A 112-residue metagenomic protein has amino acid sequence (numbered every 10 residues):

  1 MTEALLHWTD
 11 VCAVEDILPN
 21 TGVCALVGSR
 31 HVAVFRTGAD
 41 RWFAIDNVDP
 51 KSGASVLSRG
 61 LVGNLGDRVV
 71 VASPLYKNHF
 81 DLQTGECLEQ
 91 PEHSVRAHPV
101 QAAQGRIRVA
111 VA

Functional and structural regions predicted by a protein language model:
M1-L6: Short, low-complexity, intrinsically disordered N-terminal peptides in bacterial proteins
H7-V14: Short amphipathic
I17-T21: Solvent-exposed, conformationally flexible loop/turn segments
G22-A112: Rieske [2Fe-2S] iron-sulfur-binding domain
